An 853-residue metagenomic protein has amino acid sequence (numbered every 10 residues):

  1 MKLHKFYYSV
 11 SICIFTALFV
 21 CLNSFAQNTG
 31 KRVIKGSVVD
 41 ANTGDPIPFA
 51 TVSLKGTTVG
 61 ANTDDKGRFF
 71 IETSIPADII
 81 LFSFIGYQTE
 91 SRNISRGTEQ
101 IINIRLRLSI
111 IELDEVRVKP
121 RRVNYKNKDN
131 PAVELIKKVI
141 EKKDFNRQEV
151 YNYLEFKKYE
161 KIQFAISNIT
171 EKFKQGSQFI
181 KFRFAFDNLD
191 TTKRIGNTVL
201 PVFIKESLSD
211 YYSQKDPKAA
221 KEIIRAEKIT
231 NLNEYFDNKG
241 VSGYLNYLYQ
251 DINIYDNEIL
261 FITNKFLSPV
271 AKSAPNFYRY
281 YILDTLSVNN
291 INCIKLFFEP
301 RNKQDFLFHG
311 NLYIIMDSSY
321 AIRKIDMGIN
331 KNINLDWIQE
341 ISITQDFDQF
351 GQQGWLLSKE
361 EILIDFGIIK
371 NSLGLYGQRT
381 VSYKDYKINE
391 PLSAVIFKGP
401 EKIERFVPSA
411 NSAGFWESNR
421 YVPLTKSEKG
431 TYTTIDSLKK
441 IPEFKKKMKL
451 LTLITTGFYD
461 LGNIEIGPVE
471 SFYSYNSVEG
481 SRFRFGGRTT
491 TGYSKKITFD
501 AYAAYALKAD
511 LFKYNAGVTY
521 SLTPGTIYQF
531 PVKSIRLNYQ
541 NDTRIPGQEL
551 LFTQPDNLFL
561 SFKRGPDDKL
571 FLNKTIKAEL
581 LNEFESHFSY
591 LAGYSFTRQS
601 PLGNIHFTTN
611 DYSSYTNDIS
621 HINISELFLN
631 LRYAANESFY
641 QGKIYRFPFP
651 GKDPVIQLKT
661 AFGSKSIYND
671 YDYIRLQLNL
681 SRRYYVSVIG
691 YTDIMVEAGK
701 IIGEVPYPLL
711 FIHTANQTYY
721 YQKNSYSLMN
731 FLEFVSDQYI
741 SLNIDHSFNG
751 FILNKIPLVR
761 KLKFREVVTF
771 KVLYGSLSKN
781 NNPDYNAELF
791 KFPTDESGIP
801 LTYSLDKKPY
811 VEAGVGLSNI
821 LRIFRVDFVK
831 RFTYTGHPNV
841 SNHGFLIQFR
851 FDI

Functional and structural regions predicted by a protein language model:
M1-K35, V52, E112-P120, I527 (+2 more regions): Bacterial Sec-dependent N-terminal signal peptides
K31-I34, A41-G56, I75: Short, ordered, surface-exposed loop/turn motifs in non-cytosolic proteins
S37-V39, T51-S53, F84-Y87, I101-Q148: Short, acidic, small-residue-rich periplasmic hinge/interaction motif at the N-terminus of Gram-negative outer-membrane
A50-L54, I80, V118, F156 (+2 more regions): Hydrophobic beta-strand segments
L54-G56, I79-R92: A short, solvent-exposed loop/turn motif at the edges and junctions of modular extracellular/periplasmic domains
T58-R68: Short, acidic Ser/Thr/Gly-rich low-complexity loop/linker segments typical of extracellular and cell-surface proteins
R121-C293, E299-L307, I369-S474, P566-D567 (+6 more regions): Structured extracytoplasmic
N264-F266, I388, F397-I853: Exposed, low-structure sequence patches enriched in small/polar residues
